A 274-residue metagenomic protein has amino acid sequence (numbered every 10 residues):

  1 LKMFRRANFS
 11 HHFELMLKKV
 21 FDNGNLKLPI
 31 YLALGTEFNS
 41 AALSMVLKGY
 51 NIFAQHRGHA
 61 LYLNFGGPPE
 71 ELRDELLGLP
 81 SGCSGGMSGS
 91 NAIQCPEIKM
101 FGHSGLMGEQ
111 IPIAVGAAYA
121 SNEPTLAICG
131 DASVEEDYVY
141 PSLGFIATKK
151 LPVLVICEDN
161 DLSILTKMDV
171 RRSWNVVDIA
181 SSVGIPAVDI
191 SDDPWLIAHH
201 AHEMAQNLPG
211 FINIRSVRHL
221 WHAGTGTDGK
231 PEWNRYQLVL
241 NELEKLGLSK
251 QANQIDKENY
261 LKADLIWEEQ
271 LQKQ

Functional and structural regions predicted by a protein language model:
L1-N39, M45-V46, R215, H222-Q274: Conserved acidic/glycine
L15-K18, N25-K150, V170-S173, S182-G184: Cofactor-binding active-site loop characterized by glycine-rich and histidine/acidic residues
K99-L265: Glycine-rich ThDP/TPP pyrophosphate-binding loop and its adjacent helix/strand module within ThDP-dependent enzymes
